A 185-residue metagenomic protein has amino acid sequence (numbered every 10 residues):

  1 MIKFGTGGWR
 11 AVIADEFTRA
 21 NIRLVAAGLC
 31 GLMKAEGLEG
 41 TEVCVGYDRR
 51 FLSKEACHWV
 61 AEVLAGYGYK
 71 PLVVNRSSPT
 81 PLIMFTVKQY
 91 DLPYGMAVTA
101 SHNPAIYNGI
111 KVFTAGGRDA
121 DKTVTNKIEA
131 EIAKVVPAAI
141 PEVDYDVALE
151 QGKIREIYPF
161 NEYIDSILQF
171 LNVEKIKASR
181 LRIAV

Functional and structural regions predicted by a protein language model:
M1-Y67, P93-Y94, A148-I183: An N-terminal, well-structured beta->alpha segment
A14, K54-H58, M84-V87, I106-K111: Short acidic, glycine/serine/threonine-rich loops at helix termini
F51-L52, P79, P104, A120: Glycine-/small-residue-rich active-site loops that bind phosphorylated ligands and cofactors
N75-L82: Short acidic loop-to-helix transition motifs that present clustered carboxylates
M84-V87, T99, N172-K175: A generic local secondary-structure boundary/capping motif
K88-V112, R118-D121: Hydrophobic or amphipathic alpha-helical targeting/insertion segments
N108-V185: Gly/Ser/Thr-enriched, mixed-charge loops and adjacent short helices that form phosphate/oxyanion-binding elements
